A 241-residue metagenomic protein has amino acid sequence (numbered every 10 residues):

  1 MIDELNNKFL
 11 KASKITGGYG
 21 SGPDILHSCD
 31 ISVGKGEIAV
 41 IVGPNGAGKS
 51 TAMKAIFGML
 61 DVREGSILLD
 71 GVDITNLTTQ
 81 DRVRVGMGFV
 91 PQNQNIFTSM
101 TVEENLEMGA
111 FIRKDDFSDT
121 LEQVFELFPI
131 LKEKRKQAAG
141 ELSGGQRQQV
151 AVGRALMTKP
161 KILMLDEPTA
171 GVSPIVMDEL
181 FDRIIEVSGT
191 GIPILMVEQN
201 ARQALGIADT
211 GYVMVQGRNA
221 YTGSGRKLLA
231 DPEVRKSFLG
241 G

Functional and structural regions predicted by a protein language model:
I2-G241: Glycine-rich phosphate-binding loops of nucleotide-dependent enzymes
